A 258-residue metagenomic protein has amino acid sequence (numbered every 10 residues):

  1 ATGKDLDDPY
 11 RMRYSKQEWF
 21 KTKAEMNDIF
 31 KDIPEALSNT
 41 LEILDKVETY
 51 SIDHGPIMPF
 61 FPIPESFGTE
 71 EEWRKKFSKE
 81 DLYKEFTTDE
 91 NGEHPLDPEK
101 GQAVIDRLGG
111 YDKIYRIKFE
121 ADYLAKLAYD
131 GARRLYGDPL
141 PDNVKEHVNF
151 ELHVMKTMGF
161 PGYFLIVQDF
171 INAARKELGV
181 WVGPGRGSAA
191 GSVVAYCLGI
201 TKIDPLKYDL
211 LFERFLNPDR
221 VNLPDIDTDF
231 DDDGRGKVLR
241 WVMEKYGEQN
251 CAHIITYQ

Functional and structural regions predicted by a protein language model:
A1-Q258: Phosphodiester-processing cores and adjacent nucleic acid-binding clamps
